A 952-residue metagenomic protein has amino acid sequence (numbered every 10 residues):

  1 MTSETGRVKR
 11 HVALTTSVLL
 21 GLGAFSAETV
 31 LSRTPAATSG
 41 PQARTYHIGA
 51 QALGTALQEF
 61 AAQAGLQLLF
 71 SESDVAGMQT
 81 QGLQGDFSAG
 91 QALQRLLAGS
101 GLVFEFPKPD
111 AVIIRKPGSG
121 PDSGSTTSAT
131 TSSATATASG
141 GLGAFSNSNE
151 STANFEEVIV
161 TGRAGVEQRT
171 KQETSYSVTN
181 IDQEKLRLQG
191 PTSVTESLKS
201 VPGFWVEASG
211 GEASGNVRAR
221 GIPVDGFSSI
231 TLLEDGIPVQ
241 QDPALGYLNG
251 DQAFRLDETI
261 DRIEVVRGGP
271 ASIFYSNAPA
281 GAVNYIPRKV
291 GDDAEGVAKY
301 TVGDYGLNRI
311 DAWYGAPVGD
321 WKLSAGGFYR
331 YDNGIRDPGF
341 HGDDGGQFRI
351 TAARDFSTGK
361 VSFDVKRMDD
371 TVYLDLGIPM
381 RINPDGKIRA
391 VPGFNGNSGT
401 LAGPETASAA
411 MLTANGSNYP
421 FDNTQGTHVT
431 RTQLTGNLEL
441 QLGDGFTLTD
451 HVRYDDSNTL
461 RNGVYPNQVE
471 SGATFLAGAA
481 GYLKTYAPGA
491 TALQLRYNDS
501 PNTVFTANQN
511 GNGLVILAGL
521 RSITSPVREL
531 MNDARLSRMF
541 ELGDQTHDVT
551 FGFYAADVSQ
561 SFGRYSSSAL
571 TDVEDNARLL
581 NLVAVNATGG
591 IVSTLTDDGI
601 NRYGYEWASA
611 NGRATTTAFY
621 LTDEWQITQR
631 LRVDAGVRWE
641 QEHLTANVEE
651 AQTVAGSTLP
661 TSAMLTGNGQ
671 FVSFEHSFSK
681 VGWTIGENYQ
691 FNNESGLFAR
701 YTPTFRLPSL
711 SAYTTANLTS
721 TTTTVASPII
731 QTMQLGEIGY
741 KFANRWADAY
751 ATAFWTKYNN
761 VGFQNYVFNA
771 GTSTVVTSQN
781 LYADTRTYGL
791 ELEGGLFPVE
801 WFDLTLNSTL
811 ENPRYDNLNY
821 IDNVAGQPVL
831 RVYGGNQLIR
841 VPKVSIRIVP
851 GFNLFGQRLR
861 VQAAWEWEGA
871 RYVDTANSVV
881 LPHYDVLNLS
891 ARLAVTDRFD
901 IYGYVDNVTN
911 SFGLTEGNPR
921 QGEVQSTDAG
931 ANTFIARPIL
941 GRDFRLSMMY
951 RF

Functional and structural regions predicted by a protein language model:
L57-A64, P117-R187: Short, acidic, small-residue-rich periplasmic hinge/interaction motif at the N-terminus of Gram-negative outer-membrane
V112-R115, F145-N147, I159, R163-K171 (+2 more regions): Extracytoplasmic beta-strand/coil segments of soluble accessory domains associated with Gram-negative outer-membrane
G141-F145, D748, W755-Y758, G762 (+2 more regions): Gram-negative outer-membrane beta-barrel transporters
P238-R267: Short acidic/polar hinge/loop motifs at secondary-structure boundaries that mediate gating or recognition
G269-S272, A282-A316, K322-Y329, N333-D337 (+1 more regions): Short strand-turn segments of transmembrane beta-barrel domains in outer membranes, especially the first one or two
A353-D355, K360-T435, L460-S525, L580-A608 (+3 more regions): Acidic/polar loop-and-plug regions of large Gram-negative outer-membrane beta-barrel proteins
S525-E529, T546-A577, L582-G589, A608-K757 (+3 more regions): Structural signature of Gram-negative outer-membrane beta-barrels, strongest in the C-terminal barrel of TonB-dependent
W801, E866-D874, R892-F952: C-terminal beta-signal and adjacent terminal beta-strands/loops of Gram-negative outer-membrane beta-barrel proteins
